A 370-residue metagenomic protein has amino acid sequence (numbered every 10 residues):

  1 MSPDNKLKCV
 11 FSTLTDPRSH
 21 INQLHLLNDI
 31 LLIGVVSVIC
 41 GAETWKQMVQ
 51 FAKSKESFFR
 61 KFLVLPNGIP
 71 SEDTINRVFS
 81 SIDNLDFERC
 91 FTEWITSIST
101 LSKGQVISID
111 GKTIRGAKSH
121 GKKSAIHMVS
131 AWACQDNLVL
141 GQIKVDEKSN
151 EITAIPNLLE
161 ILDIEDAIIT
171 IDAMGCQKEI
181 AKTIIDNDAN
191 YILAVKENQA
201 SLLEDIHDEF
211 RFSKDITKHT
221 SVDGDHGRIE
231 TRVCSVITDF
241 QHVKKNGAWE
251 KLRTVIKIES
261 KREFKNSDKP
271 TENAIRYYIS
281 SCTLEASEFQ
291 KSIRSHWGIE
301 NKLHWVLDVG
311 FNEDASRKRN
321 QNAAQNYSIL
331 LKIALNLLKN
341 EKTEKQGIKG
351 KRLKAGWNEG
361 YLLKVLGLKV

Functional and structural regions predicted by a protein language model:
S2-I21, N312-E313: Short amphipathic alpha-helical segments and their helix-coil junctions
V10-T13, H20-I171, C176-E179, E344: Conserved, well-structured functional cores that handle cations and Mg-NTP chemistry
L14, K55, V306-V370: A short, flexible helix-boundary coil/loop motif
C90-E93, V106, K218-S221, L303-V309 (+1 more regions): Short coil/turn segments at secondary-structure boundaries
A181-A189: Short, surface-exposed basic-aromatic patches at helix termini and helix-loop junctions that form
N190-V195: Short hydrophobic alpha-helical runs that function as membrane-insertion/retention elements
K196-S295: An anionic, glycine-rich sequence signature occurring as long contiguous blocks
I258-K339: A C-terminal functional module that forms or caps the active site or interfaces directly with catalytic machinery
